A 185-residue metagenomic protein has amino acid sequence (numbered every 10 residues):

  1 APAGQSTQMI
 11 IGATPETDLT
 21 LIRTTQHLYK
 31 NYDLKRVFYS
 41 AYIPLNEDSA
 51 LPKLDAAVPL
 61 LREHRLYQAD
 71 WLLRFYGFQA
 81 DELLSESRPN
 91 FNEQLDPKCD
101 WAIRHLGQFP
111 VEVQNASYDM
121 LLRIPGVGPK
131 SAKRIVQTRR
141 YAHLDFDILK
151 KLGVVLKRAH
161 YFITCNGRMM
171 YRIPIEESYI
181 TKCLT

Functional and structural regions predicted by a protein language model:
A1-D18, S40-L45, P52-V58: Conserved strand-turn element in the central/C-terminal portion of the radical SAM core barrel that lines
A3, R62-N92, L122: C-terminal accessory region of radical SAM enzymes
Q8, Y42-E47, E82-P97: A glycine-rich phosphate-binding loop feature that marks nucleotide/adenosyl-phosphate handling sites
A13-Y29: Catalytic cores of alpha/beta
Y29-F75, I135: Radical SAM enzyme [4Fe-4S]-AdoMet core and its adjacent flexible, acidic and glycine-rich loops/tails across
N90-M120, F146-T185: C-terminal extensions
T138-R139: Residue-level signature of tetratricopeptide-repeat
